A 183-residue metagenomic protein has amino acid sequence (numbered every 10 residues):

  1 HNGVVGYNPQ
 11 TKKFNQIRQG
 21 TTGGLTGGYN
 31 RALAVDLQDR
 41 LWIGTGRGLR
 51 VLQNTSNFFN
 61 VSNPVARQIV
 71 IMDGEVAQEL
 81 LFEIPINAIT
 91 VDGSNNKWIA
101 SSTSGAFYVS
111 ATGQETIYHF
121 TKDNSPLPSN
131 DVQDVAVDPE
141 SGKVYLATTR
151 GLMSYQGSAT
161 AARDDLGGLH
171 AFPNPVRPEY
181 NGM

Functional and structural regions predicted by a protein language model:
H1, G46, N54, S102 (+2 more regions): Short loop/turn segments immediately following the C-termini of beta-strands
H1, R40-I43, N96-A100, G142-L146: Conserved beta-propeller blade signature
Y7-F14, L52-V65, S110-E115, D123 (+1 more regions): Short loop/turn segments immediately following beta-strands, especially the blade-tip and inter-blade linker loops
T26-G27, F82-E83, F120, P128-S129: Conserved loop/turn at the beginning of each blade in beta-propeller domains
V35-Q38, V91-S94, V137-S141: Residue-level detector of Asp-centered blade-edge/turn motifs that repeat once per structural unit in beta-propeller
L49-R50, N130-D164: Blade-level signature of beta-propeller repeat domains, shared across WD40, Kelch, NHL, RCC1 and BNR/Asp-box propellers
D165-M183: Glycine-centered coil/turn sites that cap beta-strands in beta-rich domains
